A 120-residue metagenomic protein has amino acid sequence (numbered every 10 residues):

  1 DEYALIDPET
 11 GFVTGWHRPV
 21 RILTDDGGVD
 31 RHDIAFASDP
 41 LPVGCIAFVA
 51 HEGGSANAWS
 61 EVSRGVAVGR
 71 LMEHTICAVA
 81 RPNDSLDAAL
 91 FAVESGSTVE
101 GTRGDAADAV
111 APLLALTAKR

Functional and structural regions predicted by a protein language model:
D1-R120: Glycine-rich, often acidic-flanked micro-motifs that create phosphate/phosphodiester-binding or positioning elements
